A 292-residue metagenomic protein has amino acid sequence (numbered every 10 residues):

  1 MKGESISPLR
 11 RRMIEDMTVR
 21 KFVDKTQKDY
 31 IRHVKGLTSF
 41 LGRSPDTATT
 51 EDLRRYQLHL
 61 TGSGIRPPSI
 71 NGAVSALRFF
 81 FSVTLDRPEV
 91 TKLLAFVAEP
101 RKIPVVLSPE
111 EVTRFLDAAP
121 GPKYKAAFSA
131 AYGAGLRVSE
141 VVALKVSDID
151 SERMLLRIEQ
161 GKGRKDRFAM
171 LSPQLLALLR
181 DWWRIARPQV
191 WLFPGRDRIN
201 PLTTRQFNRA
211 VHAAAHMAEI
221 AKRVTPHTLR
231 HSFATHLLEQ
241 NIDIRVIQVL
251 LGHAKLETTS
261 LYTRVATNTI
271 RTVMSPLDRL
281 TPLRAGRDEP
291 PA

Functional and structural regions predicted by a protein language model:
M1-A292: Conserved catalytic core of the tyrosine transesterase superfamily
